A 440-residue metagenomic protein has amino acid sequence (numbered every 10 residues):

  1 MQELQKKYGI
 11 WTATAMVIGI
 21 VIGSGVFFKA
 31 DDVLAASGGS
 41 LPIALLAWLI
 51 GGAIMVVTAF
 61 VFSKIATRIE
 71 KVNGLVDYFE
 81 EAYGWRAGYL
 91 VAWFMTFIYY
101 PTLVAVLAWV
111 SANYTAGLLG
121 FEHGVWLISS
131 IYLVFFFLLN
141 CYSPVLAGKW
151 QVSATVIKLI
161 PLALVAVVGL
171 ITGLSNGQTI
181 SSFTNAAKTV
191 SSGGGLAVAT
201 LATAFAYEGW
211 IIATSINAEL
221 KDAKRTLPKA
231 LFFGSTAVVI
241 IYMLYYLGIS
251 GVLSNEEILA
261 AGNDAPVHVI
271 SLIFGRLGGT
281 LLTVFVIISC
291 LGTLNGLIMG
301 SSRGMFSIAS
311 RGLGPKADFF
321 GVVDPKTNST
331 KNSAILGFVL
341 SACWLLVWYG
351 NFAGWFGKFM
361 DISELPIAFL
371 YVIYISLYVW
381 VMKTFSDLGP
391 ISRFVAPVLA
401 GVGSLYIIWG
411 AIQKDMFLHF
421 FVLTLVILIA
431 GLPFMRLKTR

Functional and structural regions predicted by a protein language model:
M1-P42, M55-V56, F60, K71-V72 (+2 more regions): Membrane-interface "cap" regions at the ends of multi-pass membrane proteins
E3-K6, L45, G120-L127, V152-T283 (+1 more regions): Helix-loop-helix junctions that connect adjacent transmembrane segments in multi-pass membrane transporters
V56-L133, L138-C141, I287-G304, L340-C343 (+1 more regions): Hydrophobic transmembrane alpha-helices that form the core helical bundles of multi-pass secondary transporters
A66, N113-L118, V134-I157, A218-E219 (+3 more regions): Membrane-water interface regions at transmembrane-helix termini and the short interhelical loops of multi-pass membrane
V76-G84, A108-I128, P161, E219-A223 (+3 more regions): Helix-loop-helix connectors at the membrane interface of multi-pass transporters/channels
D77-E80, G84, G117, F232-N295 (+1 more regions): TM-loop-TM module centered on a large, flexible mid-protein loop between adjacent transmembrane helices in multi-pass
V125-Q178, L231-T236, F369-V372, G389-A400 (+1 more regions): Membrane-interface loop-to-helix entry segments
P366-I373, V379, K383, P390-R440: A generic transmembrane alpha-helix motif of multi-pass inner-membrane proteins
